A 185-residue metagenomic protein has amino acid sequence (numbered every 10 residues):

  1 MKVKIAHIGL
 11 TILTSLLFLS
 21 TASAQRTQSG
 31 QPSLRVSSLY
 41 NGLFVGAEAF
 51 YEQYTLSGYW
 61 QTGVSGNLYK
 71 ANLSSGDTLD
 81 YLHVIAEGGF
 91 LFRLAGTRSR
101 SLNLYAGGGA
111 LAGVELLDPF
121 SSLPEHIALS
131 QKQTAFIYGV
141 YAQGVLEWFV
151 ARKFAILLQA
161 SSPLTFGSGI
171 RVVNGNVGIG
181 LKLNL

Functional and structural regions predicted by a protein language model:
M1-Q28: Cleavable N-terminal export/targeting peptides
R26-S38, L104-A106: Transmembrane beta-strand segments of Gram-negative outer membrane beta-barrel proteins
G30-L34, N72, E125-S130, S161-L164: Extracytoplasmic loops and strand-loop junctions of Gram-negative outer membrane beta-barrel proteins
Q31, G42-G46, H83-E87, I137-Y141 (+1 more regions): Transmembrane beta-barrel architecture of outer-membrane proteins
L34-E48, S74-T78, T165-N176: Solvent-exposed loop/turn segments connecting transmembrane beta-strands in outer-membrane beta-barrel proteins
F50-E125, F154, L183-L185: Gram-negative (and chloroplast) outer-membrane scaffold detector with strong preference for beta-barrel transmembrane
G144-L146, A151-L158: Surface-exposed extracellular loop regions of Gram-negative outer-membrane beta-barrel proteins
V173-L185: Outer-membrane beta-barrel "beta-signal"
